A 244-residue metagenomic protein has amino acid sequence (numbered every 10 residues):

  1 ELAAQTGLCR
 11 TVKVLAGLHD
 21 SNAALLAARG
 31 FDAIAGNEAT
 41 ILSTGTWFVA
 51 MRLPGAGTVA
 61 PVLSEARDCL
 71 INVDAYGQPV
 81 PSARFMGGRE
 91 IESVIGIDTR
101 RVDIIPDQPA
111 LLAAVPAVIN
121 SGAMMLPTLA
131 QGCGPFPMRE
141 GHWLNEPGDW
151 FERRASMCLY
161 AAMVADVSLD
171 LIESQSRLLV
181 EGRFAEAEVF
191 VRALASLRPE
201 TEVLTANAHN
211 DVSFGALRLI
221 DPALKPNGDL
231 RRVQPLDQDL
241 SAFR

Functional and structural regions predicted by a protein language model:
E1: Short His-centered aromatic/hydrophobic patch
A4-L179, E186-R244: Active-site core segments that coordinate phosphate-bearing ligands/cofactors across diverse enzyme families
